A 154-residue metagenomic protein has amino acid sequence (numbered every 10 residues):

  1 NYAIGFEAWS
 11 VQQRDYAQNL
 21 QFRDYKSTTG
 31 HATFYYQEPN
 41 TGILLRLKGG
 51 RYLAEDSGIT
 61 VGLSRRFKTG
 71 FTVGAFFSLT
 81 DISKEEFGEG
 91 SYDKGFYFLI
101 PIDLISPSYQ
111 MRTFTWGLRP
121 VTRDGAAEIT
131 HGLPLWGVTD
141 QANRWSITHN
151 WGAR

Functional and structural regions predicted by a protein language model:
N1-Q18, F34, G42-Y52, T72-D81: Transmembrane beta-strand segments that form the barrel wall of outer-membrane beta-barrel proteins
Y2-A3, K26-G30: Short, functional N-terminal and low-complexity linear motifs
D15-T28: Glycine-rich phosphate-binding "P-loop"
T28-E38: Extended amphipathic, helix-rich lipid-handling scaffolds
P39, L45, R51-T60, R66-R154: Flexible, glycine-rich linker and terminal segments associated with outer-membrane beta-barrel/transport systems
